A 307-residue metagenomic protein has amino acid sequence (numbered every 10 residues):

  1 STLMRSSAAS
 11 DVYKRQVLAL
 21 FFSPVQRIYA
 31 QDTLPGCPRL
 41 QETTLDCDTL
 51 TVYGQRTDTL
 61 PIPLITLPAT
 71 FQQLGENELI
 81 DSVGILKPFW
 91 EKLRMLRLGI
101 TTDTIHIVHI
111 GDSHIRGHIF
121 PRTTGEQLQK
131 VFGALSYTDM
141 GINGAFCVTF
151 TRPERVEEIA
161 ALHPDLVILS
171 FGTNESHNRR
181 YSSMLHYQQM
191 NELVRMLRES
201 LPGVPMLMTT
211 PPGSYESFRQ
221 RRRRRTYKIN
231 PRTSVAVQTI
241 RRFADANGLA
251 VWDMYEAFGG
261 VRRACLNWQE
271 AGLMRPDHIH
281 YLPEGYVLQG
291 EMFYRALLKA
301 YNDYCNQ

Functional and structural regions predicted by a protein language model:
S1-Q16: Single conserved hydrophobic/aromatic residue that forms the stacking wall/gate of nucleotide- or nucleobase-binding
L20-R27: C-terminal segment of classical bacterial N-terminal signal peptides
I28, G213-Q307: Catalytic His-Asp segment of secreted/periplasmic serine-dependent ester chemistry enzymes
Q31-Q55: N-terminal propeptides/low-complexity segments immediately following signal peptides in secreted or periplasmic proteins
T33, T49, T59, T66 (+3 more regions): Coil residues (strongly favoring Ser/Thr
Y53-R94: N-terminal low-complexity, Pro/Thr/Ser-rich intrinsically disordered segments that act as propeptides or flexible
I85, F89, R116, F120 (+7 more regions): Stable alpha-helical elements in mature extracytoplasmic
T104-V204, Y215: Conserved SGNH/GDSL esterase-like catalytic core that processes O-acyl groups on lipids and polysaccharides
